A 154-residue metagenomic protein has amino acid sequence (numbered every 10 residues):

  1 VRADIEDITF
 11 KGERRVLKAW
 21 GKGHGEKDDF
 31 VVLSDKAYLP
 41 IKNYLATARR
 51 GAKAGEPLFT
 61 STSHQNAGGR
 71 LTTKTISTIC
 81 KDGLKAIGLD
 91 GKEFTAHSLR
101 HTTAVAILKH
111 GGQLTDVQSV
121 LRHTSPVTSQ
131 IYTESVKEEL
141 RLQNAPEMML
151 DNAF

Functional and structural regions predicted by a protein language model:
V1-N43, V127: Conserved tyrosine-mediated DNA breakage-rejoining catalytic core shared by Y-recombinases
D7-F10, K92, G112-T133, E138: Short, polar N-cap/turn motifs at the start of nucleic acid-interacting alpha helices
D29, A46-R50, R100: Short, cationic motifs built from Arg/Lys/His that form the positively charged side of catalytic pockets
V31, S77-S119: Short, basic (Lys/Arg/His-rich) helix/loop patches that form interaction surfaces in the mid-to-C-terminal regions
L33, C80, S129-Y132: Mobile genetic element proteins and their domesticated derivatives, centered on retroelements and DNA transposons
D35-D90: Active-site/catalytic core of tyrosine-dependent DNA strand-transfer enzymes
E134-F154: DNA/chromatin major-groove-contacting recognition/catalytic segments
